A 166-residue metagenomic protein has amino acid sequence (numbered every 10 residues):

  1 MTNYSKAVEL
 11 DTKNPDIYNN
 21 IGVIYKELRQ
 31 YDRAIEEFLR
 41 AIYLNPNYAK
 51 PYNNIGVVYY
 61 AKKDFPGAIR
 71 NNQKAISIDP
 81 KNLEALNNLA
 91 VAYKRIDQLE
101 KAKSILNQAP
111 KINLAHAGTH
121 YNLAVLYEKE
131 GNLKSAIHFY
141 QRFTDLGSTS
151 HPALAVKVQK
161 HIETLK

Functional and structural regions predicted by a protein language model:
T2, D16-E27, L39, K50-A61 (+2 more regions): Conserved alpha-helical positions within TPR/SEL1-like repeat arrays
E27, A61, R95-I96, K129 (+1 more regions): Register position in tetratricopeptide repeats
Y121-L123, E128-K166: Terminal, low-structured helical/coil segments at or just beyond the last alpha-helical repeat
